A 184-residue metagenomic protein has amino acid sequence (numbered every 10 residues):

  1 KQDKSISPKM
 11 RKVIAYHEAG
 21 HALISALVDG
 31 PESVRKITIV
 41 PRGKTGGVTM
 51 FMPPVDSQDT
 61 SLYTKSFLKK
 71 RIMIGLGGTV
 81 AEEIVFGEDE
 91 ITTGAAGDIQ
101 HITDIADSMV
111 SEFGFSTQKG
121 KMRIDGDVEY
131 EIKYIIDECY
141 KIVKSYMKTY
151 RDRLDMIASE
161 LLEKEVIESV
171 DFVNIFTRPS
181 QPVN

Functional and structural regions predicted by a protein language model:
K1-D137: Conserved P-loop NTPase/AAA+ ATPase motor core
Y130, Y134-N184: C-terminal intrinsically disordered, low-complexity extensions immediately downstream of enzyme catalytic cores
